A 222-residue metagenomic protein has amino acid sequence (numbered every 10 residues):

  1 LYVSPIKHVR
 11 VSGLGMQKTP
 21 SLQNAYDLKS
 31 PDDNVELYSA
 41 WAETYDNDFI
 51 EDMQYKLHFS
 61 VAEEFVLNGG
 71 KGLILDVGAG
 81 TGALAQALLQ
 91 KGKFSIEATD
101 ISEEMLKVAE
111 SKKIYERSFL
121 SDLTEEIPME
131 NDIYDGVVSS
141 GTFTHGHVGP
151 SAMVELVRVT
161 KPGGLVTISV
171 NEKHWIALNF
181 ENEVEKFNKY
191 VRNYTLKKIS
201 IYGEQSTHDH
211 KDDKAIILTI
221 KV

Functional and structural regions predicted by a protein language model:
H8-T44: N-terminal, positively charged/glycine-rich alpha-helical extensions of SAM-dependent methyltransferases
D46-A62: Conserved SAM-binding loop and adjacent beta-strand
L75-E126: Class I SAM-dependent methyltransferase SAM/SAH-binding core
I127-V137: A short acidic, Gly/Pro-enriched loop at the edge of an enzyme's catalytic core that lines a small-molecule cofactor
S139-T142: A short beta-strand submotif of the Rossmann-like class I SAM-dependent methyltransferase core that lines
S151-P162: A short glycine-rich, Lys/Arg-flanked "PGG" loop and its adjoining helix->strand segment in the class I
T167-R192: Conserved class I S-adenosyl-L-methionine
R192-V222: Class I S-adenosyl-L-methionine
